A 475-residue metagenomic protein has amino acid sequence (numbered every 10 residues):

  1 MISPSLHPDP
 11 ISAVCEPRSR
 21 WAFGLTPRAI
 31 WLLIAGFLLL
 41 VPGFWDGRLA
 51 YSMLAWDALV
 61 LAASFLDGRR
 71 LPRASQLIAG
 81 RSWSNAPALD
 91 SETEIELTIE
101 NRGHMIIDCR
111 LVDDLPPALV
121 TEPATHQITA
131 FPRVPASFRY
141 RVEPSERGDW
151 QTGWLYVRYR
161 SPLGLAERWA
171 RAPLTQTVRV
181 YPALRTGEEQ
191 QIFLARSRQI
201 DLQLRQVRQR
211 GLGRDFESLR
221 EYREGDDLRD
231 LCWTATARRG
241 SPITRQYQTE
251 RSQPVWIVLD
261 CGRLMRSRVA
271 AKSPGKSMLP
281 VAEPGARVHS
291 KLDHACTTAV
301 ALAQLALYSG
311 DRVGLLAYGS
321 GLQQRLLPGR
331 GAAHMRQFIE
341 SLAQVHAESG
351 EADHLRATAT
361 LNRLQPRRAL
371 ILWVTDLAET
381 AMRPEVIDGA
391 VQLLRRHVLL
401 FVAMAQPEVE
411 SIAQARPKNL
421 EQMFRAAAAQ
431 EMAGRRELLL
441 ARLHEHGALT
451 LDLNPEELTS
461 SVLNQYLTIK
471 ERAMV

Functional and structural regions predicted by a protein language model:
I2-A79: Extracellular/lumenal glycan-associated context and N-glycosylation machinery
G24-A29, G43, Y51, M382 (+2 more regions): C-terminal signal-anchor/stop-transfer transmembrane helix together with its immediate cytosolic, Lys/Arg-enriched
A58-A333, R368-T375, A381, D388-Q392: An amphipathic, basic-hydrophobic helix/alpha-beta surface used to engage anionic, phosphate-rich ligands or surfaces
G321-L322, M404-V409: Short beta-alpha junction loops
Q324-D353: Short, charged loop segments at secondary-structure junctions
M335-E340, E408-L439: Acidic, Ser/Thr-rich peripheral helices and adjacent loops at domain boundaries
A352-A405, D452, R472: Exposed acidic/Ser/Thr-rich ligand/metal-binding surfaces
A415-K418, Q430-V475: Long, C-terminal catalytic modules of enzymes
